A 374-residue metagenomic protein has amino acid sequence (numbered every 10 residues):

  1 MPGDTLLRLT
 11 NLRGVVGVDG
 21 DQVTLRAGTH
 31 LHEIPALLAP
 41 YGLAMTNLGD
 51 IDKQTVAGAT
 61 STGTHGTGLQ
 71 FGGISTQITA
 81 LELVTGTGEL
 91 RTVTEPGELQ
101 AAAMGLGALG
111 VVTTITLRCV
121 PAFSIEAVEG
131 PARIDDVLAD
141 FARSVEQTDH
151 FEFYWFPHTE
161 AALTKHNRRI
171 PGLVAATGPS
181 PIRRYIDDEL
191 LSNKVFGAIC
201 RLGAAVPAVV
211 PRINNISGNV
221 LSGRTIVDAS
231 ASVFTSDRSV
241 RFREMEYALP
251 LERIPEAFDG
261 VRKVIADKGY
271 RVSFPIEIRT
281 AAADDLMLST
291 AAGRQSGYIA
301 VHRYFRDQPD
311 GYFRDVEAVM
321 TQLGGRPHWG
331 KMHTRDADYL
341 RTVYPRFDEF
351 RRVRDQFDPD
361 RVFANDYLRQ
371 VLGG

Functional and structural regions predicted by a protein language model:
M1-G374: Noncatalytic alpha-helical scaffold of FAD-dependent oxidoreductases
